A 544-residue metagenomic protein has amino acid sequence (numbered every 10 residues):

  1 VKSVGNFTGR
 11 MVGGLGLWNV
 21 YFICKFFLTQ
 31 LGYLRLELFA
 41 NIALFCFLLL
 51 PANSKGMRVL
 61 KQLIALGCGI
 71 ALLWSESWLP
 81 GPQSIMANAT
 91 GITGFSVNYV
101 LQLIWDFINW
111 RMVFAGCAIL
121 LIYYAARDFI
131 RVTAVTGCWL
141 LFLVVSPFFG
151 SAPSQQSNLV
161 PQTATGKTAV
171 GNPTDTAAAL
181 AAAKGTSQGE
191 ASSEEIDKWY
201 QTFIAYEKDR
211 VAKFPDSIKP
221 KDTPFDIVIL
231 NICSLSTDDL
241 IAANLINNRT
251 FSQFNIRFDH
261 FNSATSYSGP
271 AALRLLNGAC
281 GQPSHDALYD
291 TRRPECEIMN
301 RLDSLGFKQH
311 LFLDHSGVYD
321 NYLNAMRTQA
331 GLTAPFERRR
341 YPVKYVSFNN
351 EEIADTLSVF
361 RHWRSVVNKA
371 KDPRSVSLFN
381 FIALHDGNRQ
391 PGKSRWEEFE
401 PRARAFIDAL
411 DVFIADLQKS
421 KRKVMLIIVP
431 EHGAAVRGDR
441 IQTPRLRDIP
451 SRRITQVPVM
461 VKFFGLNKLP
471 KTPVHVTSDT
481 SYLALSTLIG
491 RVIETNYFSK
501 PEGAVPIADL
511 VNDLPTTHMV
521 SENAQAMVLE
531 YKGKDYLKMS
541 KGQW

Functional and structural regions predicted by a protein language model:
V1-N172: Transmembrane and membrane-interface helices of multi-pass, inner-membrane envelope-modifying transferases
S3-F7, R422-K423, V429-N467: Histidine-centered active-site microenvironments of extracellular/periplasmic hydrolases and transferases
P153-R389, Y482, T487-V505: Active-site-proximal alpha/beta segments of enzymes that process anionic O-linked groups
C233, L302, F379, L410 (+4 more regions): Generic structural signal for small/hydrophobic residues in well-ordered secondary structure, especially within
Y289-C296, W396-F406, R447-T455, N467-I489 (+1 more regions): A short beta-strand-to-alpha-helix junction
D320, W363-D408, V412, A435-L446: Active-site His/acidic residue clusters
R404, D408-D411, K462, T487-G490 (+3 more regions): Marks the mature luminal ectodomains of secretory-pathway proteins
Y497-W544: Phosphate/adenylate-binding glycine loop and adjacent helical scaffold
